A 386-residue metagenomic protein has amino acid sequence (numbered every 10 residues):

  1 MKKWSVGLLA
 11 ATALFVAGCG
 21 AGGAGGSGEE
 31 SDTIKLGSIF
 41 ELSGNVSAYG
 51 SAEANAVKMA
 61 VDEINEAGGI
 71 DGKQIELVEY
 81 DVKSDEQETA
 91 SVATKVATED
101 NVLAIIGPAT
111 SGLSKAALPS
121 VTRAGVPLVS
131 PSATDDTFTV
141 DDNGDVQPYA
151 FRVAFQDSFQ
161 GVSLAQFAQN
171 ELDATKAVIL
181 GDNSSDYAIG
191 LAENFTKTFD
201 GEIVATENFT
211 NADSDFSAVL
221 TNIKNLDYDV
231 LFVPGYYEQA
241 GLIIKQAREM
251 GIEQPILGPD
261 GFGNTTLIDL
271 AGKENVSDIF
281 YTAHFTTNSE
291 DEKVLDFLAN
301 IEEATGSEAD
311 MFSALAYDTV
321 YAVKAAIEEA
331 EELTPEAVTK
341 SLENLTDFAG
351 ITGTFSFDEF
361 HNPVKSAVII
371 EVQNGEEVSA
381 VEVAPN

Functional and structural regions predicted by a protein language model:
M1-K35, E66, A384-N386: Short, low-complexity disordered leader/linker segments with a strong preference for bacterial N-terminal type II
A24-S27, Y49-A52, A67-V140, F209-D213: Beta-alpha junction/loop-to-helix N-cap segments that form part of ligand/metal-binding clefts
I34-K58, Y80-Q87, A109-T110, L180-I189 (+4 more regions): Extracytoplasmic "Venus flytrap"
T89, R152-A177, I189, D215-S217 (+3 more regions): Hydrophobic alpha-helical segments within soluble ligand-binding/sensing domains
V121-A124, E193-T282: Extracellular/periplasmic bilobed ligand-binding domains
D145-N208, V230: An alpha-beta-alpha
I244-Y317, V378, E382-A384: Extracellular/periplasmic periplasmic-binding protein-like sensory domains
E303-D310, K324-E377: Segments of small-molecule ligand-sensing domains
